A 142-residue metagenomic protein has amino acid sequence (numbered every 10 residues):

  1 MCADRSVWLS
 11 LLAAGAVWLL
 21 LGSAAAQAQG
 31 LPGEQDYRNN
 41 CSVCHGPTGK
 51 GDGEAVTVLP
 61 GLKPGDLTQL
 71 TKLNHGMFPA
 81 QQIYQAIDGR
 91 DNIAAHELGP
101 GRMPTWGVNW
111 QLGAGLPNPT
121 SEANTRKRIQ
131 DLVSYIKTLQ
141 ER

Functional and structural regions predicted by a protein language model:
M1-W18: Bacterial N-terminal signal peptides that target proteins for export
A16-A26: C-terminal segment of classical bacterial N-terminal signal peptides
G30, E34-K63, G76-M77, D88-R102 (+1 more regions): Periplasmic/extracellular electron-transfer cofactor-ligation site, primarily the c-type cytochrome heme-c attachment
P64-G65, T71, G89-T125: Axial heme c-ligation environment in periplasmic c-type cytochrome domains
K72-A86: Short Fe-S-cluster ligation motifs
R126-R142: C-terminal partner/receptor-binding element of secreted or periplasmic proteins
